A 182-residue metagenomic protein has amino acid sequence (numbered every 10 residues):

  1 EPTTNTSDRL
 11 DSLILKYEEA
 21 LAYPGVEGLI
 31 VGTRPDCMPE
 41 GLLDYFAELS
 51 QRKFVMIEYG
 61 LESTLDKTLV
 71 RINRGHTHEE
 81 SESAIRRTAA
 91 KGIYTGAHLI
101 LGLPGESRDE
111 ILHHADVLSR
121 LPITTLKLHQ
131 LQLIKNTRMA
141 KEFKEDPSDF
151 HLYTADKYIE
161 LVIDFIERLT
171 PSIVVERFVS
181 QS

Functional and structural regions predicted by a protein language model:
E1-L10, L21-M38, F54-E80, T124-K127: Core AdoMet radical
R9, T77, S107, H151-T154: Residue-level preference for long, well-ordered alpha-helices that form the structural scaffold of enzyme catalytic
R9-Y17, P39-L49, I111: Distinct, well-ordered alpha-helical segments
D11-Y17, T154-V162: Well-ordered, non-membrane alpha-helical segments in soluble/globular domains
K16-P24, D44-F54, R86-A90: Acidic (Asp/Glu)-rich catalytic clusters
D36, A47, M56-E58, E82-R86 (+1 more regions): Helix-rich catalytic cores of soluble enzyme domains
E79-M139, D156-Q181: Conserved C-terminal portion of the radical SAM core fold that forms the substrate/S-adenosylmethionine-binding
K141-D149: Short glycine/proline- and charge-enriched loop/turn segments that cap or connect secondary-structure elements
